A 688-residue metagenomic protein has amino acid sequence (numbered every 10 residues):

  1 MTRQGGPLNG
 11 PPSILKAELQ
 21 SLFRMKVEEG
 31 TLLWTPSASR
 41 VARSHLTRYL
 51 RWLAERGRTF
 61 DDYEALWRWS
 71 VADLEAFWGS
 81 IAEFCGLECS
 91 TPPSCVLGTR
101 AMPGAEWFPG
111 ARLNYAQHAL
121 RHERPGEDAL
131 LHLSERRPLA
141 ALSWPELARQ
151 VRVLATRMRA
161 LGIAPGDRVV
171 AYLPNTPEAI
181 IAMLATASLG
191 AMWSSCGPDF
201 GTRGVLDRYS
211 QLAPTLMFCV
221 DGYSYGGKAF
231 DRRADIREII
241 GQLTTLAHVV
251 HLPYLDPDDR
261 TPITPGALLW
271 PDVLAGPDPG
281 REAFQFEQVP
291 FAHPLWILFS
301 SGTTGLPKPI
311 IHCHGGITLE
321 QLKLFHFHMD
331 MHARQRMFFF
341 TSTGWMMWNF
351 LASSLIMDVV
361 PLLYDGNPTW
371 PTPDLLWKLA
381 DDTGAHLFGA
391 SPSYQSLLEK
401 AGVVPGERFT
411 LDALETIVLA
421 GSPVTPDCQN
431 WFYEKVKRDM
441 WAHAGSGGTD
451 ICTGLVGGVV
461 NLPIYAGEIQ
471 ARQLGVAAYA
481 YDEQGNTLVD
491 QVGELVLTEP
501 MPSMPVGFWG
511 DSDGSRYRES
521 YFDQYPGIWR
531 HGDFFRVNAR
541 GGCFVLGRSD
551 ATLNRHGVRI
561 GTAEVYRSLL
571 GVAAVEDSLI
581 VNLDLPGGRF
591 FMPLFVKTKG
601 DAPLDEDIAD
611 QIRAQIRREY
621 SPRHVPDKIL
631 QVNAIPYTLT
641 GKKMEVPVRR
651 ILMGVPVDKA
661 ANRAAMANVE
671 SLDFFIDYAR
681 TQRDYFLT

Functional and structural regions predicted by a protein language model:
R3, L15, S188-D272, T383-G384 (+1 more regions): Structural core segment of the AMP-binding/adenylate-forming
A65-W69, A116, L130-L184, G201-L206 (+4 more regions): Conserved AMP-binding/adenylate-forming core of the ANL superfamily
A140-P145, F286-V289, L295-L319: Conserved AMP-binding A3 loop
H248, L579-D584, P593-L594, R613-T688: Conserved C-terminal "lid"/linker of ANL adenylate-forming enzymes
G316-R336, G344-H386, A401-G402: Conserved AMP-binding/adenylation subdomain of ANL enzymes
V359, A385-G389, E399-I464: Gly/Ser/Thr-rich phosphate-binding loop
A442, A477-E499, M504-G507, A539-R540 (+2 more regions): Conserved beta-loop-beta connector loops within the AMP-binding
T487-L488, V496-T562, G571, G588: Conserved ATP-binding/catalytic segment of the ANL
